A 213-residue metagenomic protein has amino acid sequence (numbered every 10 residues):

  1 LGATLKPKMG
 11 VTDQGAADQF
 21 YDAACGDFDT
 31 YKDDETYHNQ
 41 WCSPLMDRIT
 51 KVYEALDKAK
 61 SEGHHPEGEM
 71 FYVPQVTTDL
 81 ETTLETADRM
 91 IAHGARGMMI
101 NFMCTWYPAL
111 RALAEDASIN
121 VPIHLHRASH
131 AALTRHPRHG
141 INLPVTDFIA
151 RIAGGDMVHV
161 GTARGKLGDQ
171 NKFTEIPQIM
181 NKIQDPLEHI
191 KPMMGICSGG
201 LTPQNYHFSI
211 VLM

Functional and structural regions predicted by a protein language model:
G2-A17, M70-T82, S129-N142, I196-L201: Active-site mouth loops of central-metabolism enzymes
D27-Y31, I49, Y53-G63, A117 (+2 more regions): Structural signal for hydrophobic packing residues in well-ordered secondary-structure cores of soluble enzyme domains
F28-T50, T162-D169: Glycine-rich, proline-tolerant flexible connector loops at the mouths of alpha/beta enzymes
T30-D34, N39, A59-E67, L187-I190: Flexible, glycine/charged-enriched surface loops at secondary-structure junctions
T36-S43, P74-T78, N101-C104, P137: Alpha-helix capping and helix-loop boundary segments enriched in small/acidic/polar residues
R48, V52, K60-P66, M70-P74 (+2 more regions): N-terminal active-site wall of soluble small-molecule enzyme domains
T83-M213: Catalytic alpha/beta core domains of metabolic enzymes, predominantly
